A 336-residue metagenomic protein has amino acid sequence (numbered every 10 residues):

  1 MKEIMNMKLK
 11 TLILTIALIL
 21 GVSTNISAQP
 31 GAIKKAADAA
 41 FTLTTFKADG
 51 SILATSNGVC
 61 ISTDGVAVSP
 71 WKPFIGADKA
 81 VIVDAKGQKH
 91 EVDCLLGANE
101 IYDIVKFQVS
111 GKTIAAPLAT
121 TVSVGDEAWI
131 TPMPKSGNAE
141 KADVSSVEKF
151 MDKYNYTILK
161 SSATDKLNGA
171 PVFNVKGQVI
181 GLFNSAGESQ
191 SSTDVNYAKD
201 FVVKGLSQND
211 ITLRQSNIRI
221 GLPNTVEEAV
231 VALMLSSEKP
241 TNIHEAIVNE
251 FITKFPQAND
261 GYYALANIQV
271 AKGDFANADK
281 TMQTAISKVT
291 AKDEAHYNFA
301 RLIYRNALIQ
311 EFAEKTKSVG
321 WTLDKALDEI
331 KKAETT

Functional and structural regions predicted by a protein language model:
Q29, F46-P70, H90-E91, G169-A170: A conserved glycine-rich beta-strand in the N-terminal activation segment of trypsin-fold
Q29-A32, I114-N168, F183-T193: Flexible, gly/ser-rich surface segments that form the specificity/activation loops bordering the active-site cleft
P30-I33, G181-I243, I247-N249, T253: C-terminal cap/linker of serine protease catalytic domains
L43, G58, G65-S69, V105-F107 (+3 more regions): Terminal peptide-recognition signature
S62-Y102: Catalytic-histidine neighborhood of serine endopeptidases, predominantly the chymotrypsin-like S1/PA family
S216-K239, K254-A271, T290-E314, T336: Amphipathic alpha-helical repeat scaffolds of TPR domains
E250-I252, T284-A285, K332-A333: Canonical positions in the second alpha-helix
